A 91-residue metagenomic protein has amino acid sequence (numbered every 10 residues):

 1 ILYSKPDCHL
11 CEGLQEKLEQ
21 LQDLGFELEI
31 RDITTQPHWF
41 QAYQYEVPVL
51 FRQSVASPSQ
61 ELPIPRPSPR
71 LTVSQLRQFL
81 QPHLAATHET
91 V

Functional and structural regions predicted by a protein language model:
I1-Q20: Local sequence-structure signature of Cys/Sec-based thiol-disulfide redox active-site neighborhoods
D7, E19-Q20, I33, Q81-V91: N-terminal alpha-helical modules
D7-G13, F26, P65-L71: A structural signal for the main folded, soluble domain(s) of proteins
G25-P37: Thiol-based oxidoreductase modules, predominantly thioredoxin-like and allied folds used for disulfide exchange
F40-A42: Short glycine-biased active-site loop of nucleotidyltransferases that positions the nucleotide triphosphate and helps
Q44-R52: Structural micro-motif
S54-T90: Non-catalytic, surface beta->alpha helical segment in thiol-disulfide oxidoreductase systems
